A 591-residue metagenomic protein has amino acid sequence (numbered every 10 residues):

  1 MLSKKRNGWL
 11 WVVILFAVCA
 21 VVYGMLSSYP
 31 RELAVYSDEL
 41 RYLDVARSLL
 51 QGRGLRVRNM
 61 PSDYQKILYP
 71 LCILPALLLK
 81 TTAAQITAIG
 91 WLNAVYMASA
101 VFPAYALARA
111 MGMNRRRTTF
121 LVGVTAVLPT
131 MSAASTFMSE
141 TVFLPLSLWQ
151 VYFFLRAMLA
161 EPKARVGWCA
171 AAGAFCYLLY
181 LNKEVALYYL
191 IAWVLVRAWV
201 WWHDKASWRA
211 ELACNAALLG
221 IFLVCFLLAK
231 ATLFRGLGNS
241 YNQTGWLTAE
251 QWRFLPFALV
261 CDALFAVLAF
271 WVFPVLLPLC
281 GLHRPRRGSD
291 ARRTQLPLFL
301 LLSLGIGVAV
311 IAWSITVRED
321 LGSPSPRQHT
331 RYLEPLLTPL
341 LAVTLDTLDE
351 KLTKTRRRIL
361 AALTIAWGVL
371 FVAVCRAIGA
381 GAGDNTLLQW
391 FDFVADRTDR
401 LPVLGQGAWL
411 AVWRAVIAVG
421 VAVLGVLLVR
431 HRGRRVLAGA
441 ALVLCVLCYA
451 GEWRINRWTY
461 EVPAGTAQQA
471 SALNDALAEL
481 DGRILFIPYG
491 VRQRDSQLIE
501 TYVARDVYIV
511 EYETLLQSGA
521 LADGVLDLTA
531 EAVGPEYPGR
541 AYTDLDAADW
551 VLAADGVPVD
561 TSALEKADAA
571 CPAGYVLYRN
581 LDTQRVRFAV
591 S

Functional and structural regions predicted by a protein language model:
R6-Y36, A126-V127, L179, L218-A231 (+3 more regions): Transmembrane signal-anchor helices characteristic of membrane glycosylation enzymes that use polyprenol
S27-L40, Q51-L74, T87: Membrane-proximal lumenal/periplasmic loop motifs of glycosylation machinery
Y36-S37, S62, P129-F143, N182-V185: Short acidic/glycine- and proline-prone juxtamembrane loop motifs at membrane-interface regions of multi-pass membrane
D63, I67, L71, L79-F102: Loop-to-helix entry region of an early transmembrane alpha helix in multi-pass inner-membrane enzymes
W91-G112, P145, W149-F153: Transmembrane-helix motifs of polytopic, lipid-linked glycan transferases
A110-G112, Q150-C169, L179, H203: Membrane-interface transmembrane helices that cradle and orient dolichyl/undecaprenyl
L178-Y180, I191, V196-D204, R209-P285 (+2 more regions): Membrane-lumen/periplasm interface segments of specific transmembrane helices in polyprenyl phosphate-linked
L264-L301, L340-D346, L363, I417-R430: Hydrophobic, aromatic-rich transmembrane alpha-helices and their immediate juxtamembrane boundary segments
